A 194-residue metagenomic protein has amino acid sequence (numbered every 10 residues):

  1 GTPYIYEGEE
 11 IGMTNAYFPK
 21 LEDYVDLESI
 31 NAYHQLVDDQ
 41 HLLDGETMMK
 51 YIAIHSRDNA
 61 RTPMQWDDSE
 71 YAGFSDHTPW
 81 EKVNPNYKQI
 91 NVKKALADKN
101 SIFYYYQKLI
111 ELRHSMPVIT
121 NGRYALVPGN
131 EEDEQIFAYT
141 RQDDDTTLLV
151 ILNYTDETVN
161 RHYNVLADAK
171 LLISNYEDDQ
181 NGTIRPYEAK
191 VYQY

Functional and structural regions predicted by a protein language model:
G1-L148, Y154-V159: Loop/helix patches that line or flank the sugar-binding groove of alpha-linked glycan CAZymes
D68, I173-Y176, E188: Residues at the C-termini of beta-strands that transition into short coil/loop
F137, L166-D168, E188: Residue-level detector of intrinsically disordered, flexible termini and proteolytic processing junctions
D143, V165-L166, R185: Flexible, charged surface loops at secondary-structure boundaries
L149-N153, L171-S174: Short, hydrophobic beta-strand segments that form beta-sheet elements in well-ordered domains
T158-Y176: Beta-strand-rich binding/interaction modules
D179-Y194: C-terminal beta-strand-rich structural cap/linker in extracellular carbohydrate-active enzymes
